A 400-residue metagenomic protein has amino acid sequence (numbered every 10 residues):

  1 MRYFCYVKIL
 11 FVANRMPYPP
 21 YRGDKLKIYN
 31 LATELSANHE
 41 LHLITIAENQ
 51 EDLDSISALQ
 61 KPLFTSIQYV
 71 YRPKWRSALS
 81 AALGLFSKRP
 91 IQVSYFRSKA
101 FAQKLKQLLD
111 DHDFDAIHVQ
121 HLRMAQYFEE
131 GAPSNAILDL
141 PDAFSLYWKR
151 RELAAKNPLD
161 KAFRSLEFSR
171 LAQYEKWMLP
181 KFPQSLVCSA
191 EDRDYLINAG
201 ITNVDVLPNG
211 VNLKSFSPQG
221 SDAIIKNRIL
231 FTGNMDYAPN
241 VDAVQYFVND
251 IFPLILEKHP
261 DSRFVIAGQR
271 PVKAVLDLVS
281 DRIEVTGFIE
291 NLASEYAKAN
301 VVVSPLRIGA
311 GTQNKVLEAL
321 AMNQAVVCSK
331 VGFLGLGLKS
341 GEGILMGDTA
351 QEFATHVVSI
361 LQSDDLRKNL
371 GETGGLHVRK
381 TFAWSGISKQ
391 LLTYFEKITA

Functional and structural regions predicted by a protein language model:
R2-Q68, H112: N-terminal subdomain of nucleotide-sugar transferases
K74-Y95, L138-K176: Acceptor-binding helix/loop patch of EC 2.4 sugar-transfer enzymes, predominantly nucleotide-sugar-dependent
I137-L138, S145, R164-P218: Donor nucleotide-sugar binding/catalytic pocket of nucleotide-sugar-dependent glycosyltransferases
P183, I283, S294-G311, M322-A325: Acidic donor-binding loop of glycosyltransferase active sites
N198, V206-K298: Conserved catalytic-core segment of nucleotide-activated headgroup transferases in glycan assembly
K315-E318, A325-S329: Short hydrophobic beta-strand element within catalytic cores of glycosyltransferases and related nucleotide-activated
G341-Q351, S359-D364: Conserved acidic donor-binding segment of nucleotide-sugar-dependent glycosyltransferases
L366-T381, L392: A short, well-ordered alpha-helix in the C-terminal region of glycosyltransferases
